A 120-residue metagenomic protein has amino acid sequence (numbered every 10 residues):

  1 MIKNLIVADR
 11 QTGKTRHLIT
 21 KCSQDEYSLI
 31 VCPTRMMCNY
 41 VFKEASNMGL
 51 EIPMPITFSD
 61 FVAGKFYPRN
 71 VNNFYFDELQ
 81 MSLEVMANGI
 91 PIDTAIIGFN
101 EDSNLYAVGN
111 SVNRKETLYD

Functional and structural regions predicted by a protein language model:
M1-K3, Y119-D120: Short, Lys/Arg-enriched, disordered terminal segments
I2-K65: Conserved P-loop
D25-E26, N70-N72: Short, well-ordered alpha-helix to beta-strand connector turns
R35-N47, D60-N70, Q80-D120: Replace "adjacent to P-loop NTPase cores in ATP/GTP-dependent enzymes" with "adjacent to NTP-binding cores
